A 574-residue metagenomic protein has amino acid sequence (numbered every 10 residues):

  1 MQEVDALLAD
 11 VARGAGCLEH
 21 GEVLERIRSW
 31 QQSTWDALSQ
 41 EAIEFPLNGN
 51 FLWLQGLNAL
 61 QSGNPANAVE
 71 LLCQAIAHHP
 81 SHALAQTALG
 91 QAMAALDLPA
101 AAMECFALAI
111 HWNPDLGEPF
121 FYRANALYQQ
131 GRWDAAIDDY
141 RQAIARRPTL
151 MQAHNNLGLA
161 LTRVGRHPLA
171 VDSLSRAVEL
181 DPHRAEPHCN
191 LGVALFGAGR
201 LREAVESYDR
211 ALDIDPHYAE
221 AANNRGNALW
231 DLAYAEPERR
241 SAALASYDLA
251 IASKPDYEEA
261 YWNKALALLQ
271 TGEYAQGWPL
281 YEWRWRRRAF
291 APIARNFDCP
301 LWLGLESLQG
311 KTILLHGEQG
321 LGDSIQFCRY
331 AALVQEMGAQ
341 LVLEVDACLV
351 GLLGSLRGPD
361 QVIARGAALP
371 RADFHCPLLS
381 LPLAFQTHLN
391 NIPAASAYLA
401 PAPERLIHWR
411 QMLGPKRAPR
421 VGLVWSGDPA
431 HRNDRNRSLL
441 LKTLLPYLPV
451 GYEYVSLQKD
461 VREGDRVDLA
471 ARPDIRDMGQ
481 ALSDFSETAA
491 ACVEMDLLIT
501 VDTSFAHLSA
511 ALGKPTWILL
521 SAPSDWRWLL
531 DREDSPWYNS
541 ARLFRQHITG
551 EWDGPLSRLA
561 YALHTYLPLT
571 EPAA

Functional and structural regions predicted by a protein language model:
M1-L497, D502-A574: Alpha-helical solenoid repeat scaffolds of the TPR/TPR-like class and their adjacent stem/linker regions that mediate
